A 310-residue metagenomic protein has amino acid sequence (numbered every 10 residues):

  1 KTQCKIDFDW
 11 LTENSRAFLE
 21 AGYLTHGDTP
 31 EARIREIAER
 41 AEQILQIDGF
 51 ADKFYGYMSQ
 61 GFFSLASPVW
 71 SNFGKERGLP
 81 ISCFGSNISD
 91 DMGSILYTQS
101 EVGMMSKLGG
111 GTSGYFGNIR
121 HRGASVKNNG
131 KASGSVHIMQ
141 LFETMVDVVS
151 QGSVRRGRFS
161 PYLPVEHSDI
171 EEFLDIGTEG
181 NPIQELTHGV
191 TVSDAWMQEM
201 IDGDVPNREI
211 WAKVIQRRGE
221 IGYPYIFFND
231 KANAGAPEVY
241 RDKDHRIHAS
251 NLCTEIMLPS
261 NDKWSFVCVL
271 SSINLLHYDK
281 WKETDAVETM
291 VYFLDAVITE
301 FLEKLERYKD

Functional and structural regions predicted by a protein language model:
K1-D310: Extended catalytic cores of very large enzyme megasubunits
